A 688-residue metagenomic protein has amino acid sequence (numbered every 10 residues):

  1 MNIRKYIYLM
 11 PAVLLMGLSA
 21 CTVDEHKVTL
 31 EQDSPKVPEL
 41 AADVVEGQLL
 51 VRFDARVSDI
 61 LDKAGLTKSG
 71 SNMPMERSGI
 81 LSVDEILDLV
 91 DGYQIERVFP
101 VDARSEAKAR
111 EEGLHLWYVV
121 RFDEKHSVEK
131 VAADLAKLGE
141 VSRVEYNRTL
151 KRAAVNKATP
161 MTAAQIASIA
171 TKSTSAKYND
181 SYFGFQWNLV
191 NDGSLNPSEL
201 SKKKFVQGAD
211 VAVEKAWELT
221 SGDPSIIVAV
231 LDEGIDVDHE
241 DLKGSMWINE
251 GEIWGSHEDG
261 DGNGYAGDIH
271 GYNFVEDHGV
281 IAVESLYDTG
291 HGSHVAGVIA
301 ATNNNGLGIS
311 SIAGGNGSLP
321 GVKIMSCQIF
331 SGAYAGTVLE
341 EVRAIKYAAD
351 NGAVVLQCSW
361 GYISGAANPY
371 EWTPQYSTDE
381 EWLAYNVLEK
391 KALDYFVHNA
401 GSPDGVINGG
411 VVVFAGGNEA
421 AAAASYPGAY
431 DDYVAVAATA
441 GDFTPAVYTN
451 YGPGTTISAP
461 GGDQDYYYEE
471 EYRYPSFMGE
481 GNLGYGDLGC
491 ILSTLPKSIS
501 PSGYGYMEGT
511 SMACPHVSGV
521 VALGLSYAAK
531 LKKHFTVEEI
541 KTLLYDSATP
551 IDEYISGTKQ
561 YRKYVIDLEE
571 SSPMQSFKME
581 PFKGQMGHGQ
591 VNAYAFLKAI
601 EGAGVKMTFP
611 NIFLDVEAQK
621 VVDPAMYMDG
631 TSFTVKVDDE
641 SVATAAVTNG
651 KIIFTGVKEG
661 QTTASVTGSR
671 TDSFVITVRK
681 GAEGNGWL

Functional and structural regions predicted by a protein language model:
G17-D43, G681-L688: Bacterial Sec-dependent N-terminal signal peptides
V28-S168: Inhibitory N-terminal propeptides of secreted protease zymogens
R104-V119, A133-I227, I235-S245, H278: Protease zymogen maturation seam
K204, A212-E340, N351, G361-A366 (+7 more regions): Subtilisin-like serine protease catalytic core
A296-I299, M325-S331, K346, V354-C358 (+1 more regions): Hydrolase catalytic cores
V354-N482, L492, Y545-A548: Catalytic-core segments of hydrolase enzymes
G630-V647, K651: Short, solvent-exposed loop/linker segments at beta-strand-coil boundaries, enriched for Pro/Gly and Ser/Thr
K658-I676: A short beta-strand micro-motif common to beta-rich folds, especially ectodomain repeats
